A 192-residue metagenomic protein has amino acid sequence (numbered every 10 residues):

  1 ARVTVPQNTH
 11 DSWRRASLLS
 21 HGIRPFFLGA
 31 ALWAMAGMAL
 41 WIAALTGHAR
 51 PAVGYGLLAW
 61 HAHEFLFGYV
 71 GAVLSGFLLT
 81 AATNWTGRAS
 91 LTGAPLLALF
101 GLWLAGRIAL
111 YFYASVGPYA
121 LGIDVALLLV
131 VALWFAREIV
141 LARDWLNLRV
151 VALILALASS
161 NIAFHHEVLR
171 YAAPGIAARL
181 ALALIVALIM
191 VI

Functional and structural regions predicted by a protein language model:
A1-I192: Hydrophobic alpha-helical transmembrane segments of multi-pass integral membrane proteins
